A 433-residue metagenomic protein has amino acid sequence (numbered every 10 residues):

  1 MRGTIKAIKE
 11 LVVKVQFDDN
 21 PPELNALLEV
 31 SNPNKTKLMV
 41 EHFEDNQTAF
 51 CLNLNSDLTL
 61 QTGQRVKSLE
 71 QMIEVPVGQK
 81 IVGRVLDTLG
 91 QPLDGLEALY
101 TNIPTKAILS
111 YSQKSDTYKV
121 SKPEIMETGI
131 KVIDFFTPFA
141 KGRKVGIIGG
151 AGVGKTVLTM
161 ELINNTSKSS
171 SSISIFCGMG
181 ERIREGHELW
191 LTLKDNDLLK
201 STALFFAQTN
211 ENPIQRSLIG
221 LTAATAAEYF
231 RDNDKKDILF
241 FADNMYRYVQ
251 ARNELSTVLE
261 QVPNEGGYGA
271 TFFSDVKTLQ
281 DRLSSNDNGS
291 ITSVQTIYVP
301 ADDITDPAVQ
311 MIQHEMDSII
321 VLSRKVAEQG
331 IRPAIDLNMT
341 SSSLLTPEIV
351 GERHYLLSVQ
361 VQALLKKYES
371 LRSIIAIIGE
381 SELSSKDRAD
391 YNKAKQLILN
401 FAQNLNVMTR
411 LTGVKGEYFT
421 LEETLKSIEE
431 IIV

Functional and structural regions predicted by a protein language model:
M1-R84, L89-L93: N-terminal accessory targeting/assembly segments
T36-K37, I73-V77, P92-L99, D116-P123 (+4 more regions): Active-site phosphate-binding and catalytic loops of NTP-dependent enzymes
T59, R247, T257-V433: Conserved catalytic/coupling modules of large nucleotide/cofactor-utilizing molecular machines
Q64-V66, K80, L93-R143, V157-E161 (+2 more regions): P-loop NTPase nucleotide-binding/switch module
K67-L69, T128-I133, A223, D275 (+1 more regions): Phosphate-interacting basic helix/loop segments used at nucleotide- and nucleic-acid interfaces
K119-M126, A151, S174-M179, T202-I219 (+3 more regions): Flexible beta-alpha connector loops of hexameric P-loop NTPases
V153-M179, I183-R184, P213, S217-V321: Conserved P-loop NTPase nucleotide-binding/switch module
